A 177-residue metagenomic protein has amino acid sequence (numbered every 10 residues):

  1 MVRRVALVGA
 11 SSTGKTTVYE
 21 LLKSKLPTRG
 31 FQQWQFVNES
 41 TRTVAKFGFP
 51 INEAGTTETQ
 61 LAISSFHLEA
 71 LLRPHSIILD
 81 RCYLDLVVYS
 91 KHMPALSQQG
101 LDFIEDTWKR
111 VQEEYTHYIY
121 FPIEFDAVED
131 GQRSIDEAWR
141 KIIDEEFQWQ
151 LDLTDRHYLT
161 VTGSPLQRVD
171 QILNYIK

Functional and structural regions predicted by a protein language model:
L7: Hydrophobic anchor at the beta1->P-loop junction of P-loop NTPases
S11: The conserved Walker
K15: Conserved lysine of the Walker
V18-Y19: Post-Walker A alpha-helix
K23-F66: Conserved substrate/cofactor phosphate-moiety recognition/catalytic segment in nucleotide-dependent phosphotransferases
E39, R81-Y83, Y120-E124: Short loop/turn segments at strand-loop or loop-helix junctions that form parts of catalytic or ligand-binding pockets
F49-Y89, S97-Q98: Conserved nucleotide-sensing/catalytic segment adjacent to the nucleotide-binding pocket in NTP-handling enzymes
M93-Q167: A glycine- and Lys/Arg-enriched "phosphate-lid" helix/loop adjacent to the NTP-binding pocket of small-molecule kinases
